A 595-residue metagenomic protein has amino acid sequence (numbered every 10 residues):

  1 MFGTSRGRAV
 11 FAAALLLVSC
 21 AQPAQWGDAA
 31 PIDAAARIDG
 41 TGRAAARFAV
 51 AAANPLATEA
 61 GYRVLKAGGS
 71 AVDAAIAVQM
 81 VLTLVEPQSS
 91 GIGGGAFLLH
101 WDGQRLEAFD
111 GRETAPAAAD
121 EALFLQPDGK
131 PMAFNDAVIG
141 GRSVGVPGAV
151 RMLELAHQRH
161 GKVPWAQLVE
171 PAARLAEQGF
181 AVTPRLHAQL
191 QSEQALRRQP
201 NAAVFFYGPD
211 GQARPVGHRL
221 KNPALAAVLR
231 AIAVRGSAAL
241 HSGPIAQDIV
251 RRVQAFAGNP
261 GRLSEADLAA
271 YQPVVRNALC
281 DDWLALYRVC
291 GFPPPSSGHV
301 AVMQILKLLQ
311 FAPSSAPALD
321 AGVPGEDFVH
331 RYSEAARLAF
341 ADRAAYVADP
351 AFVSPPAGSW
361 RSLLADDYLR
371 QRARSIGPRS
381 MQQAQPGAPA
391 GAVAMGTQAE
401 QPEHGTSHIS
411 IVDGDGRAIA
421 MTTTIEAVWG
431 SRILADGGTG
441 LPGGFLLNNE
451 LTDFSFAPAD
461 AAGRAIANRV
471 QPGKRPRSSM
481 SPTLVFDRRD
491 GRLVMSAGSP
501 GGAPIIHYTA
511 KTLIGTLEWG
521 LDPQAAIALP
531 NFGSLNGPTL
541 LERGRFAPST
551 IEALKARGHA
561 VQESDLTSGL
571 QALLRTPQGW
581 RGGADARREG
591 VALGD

Functional and structural regions predicted by a protein language model:
M1-F11: Bacterial N-terminal signal peptides that target proteins for export
A24-E59, R63, A71-R235, L240-S242 (+2 more regions): Noncatalytic scaffold domains of N-terminal-nucleophile
V64-L65, R151-R159, R235-S242, Q247 (+2 more regions): Alpha-helical support elements that line or immediately flank enzyme active sites and cofactor-binding pockets
L84-G91, G95-W101, R105-A108, N259-S264 (+3 more regions): Active-site rim segments in enzyme catalytic domains, especially the processed small/beta chain of N-terminal
V275, E403-T406, S478-M480: Short, small/polar residue-rich loop motifs at catalytic or cofactor-binding pockets
S314-T424, A459, D585: Internal maturation/activation junctions in enzymes
G473-R475, T509, E518-D565: Extended C-terminal subregions enriched in glycine
